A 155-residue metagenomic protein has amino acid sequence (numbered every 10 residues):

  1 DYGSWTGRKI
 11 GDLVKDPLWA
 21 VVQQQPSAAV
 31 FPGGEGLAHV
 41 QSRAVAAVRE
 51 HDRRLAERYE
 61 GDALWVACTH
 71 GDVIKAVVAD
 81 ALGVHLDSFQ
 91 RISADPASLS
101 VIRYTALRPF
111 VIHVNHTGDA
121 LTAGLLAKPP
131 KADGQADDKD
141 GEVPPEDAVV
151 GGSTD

Functional and structural regions predicted by a protein language model:
D1-A46, H113, V143-V150: Phosphate-handling substructures
Y2-G11, E57-A63, D80-D155: Acidic, low-complexity terminal tails and accessory targeting/binding regions of phosphate-metabolizing enzymes
P17, P26, H51, L55-R58 (+1 more regions): A general structural signal marking secondary-structure boundaries and capping sites
Q41, V45-A56, V78: Generic structural signal for well-ordered alpha-helical scaffold segments
H70: Short, conserved phosphate/pyrophosphate- and ester-handling motifs at nucleotide-, phospho-/glycolipid
V73-I74: Alpha-helix capping/helix-boundary segments
